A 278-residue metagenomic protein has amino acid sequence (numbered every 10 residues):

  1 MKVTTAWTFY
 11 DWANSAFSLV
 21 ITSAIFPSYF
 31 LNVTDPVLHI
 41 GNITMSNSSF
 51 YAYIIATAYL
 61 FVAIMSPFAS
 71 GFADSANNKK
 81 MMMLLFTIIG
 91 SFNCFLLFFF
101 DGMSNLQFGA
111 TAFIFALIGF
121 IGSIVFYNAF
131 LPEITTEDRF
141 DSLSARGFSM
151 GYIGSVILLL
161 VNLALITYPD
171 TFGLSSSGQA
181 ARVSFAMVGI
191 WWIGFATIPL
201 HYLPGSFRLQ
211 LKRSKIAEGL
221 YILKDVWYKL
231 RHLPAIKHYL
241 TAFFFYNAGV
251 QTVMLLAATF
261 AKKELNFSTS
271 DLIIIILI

Functional and structural regions predicted by a protein language model:
M1-V37, I114, Y228-V253: Pair of pore-lining "gating" transmembrane helices in MFS-fold secondary transporters
K2-T5, P204-T241, E264: Juxtamembrane intracellular "pre-TM" segments in multi-pass secondary transporters
L19-S48, L255-L272: Short amphipathic helix-loop junctions that connect adjacent transmembrane helices in Major Facilitator Superfamily/SLC
I21, S48-G71, F92, L159 (+1 more regions): Central cavity-lining transmembrane alpha-helices of secondary-active solute carriers, predominantly the Major
A73-I89: Cytoplasmic membrane-interface "Motif A"-like loop-to-helix N-cap segments of 12-TM Major Facilitator Superfamily
L84-N105: C-terminal ends and interior cores of transmembrane alpha-helices in multi-pass membrane transporters/permeases
S144-I166: Glycine-rich segments within core transmembrane alpha-helices of 12-TM secondary carriers
L158-T171, G189-R208: C-terminal membrane-cytosol helix-exit motif in multi-pass small-molecule transporters
